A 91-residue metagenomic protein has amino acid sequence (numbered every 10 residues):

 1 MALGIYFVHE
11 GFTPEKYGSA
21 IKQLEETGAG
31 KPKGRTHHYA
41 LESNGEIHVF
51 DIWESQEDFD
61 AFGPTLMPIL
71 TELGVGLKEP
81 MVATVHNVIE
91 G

Functional and structural regions predicted by a protein language model:
M1-F50, E54-I69, V75-G91: Short S/T/G/P-rich N-terminal loop/turn motif that feeds into the first structured element of a domain
